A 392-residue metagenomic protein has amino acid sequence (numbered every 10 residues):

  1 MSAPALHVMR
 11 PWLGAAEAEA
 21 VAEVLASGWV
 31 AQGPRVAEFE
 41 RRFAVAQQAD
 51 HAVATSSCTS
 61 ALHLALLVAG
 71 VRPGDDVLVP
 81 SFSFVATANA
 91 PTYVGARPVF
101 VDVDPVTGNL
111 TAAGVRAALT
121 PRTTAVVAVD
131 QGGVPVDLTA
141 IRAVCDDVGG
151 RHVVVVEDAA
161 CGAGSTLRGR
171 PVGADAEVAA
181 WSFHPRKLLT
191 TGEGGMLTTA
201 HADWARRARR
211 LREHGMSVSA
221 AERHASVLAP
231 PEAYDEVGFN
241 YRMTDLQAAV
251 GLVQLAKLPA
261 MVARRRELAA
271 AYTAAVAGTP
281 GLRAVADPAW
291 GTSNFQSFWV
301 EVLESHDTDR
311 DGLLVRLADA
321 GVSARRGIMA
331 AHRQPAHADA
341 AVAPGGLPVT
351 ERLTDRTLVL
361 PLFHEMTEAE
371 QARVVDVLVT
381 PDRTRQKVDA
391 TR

Functional and structural regions predicted by a protein language model:
M1-V30, P34, A233-D235, P361: N-terminal "arm"/small-domain region of PLP-dependent enzymes with the aminotransferase-like
W29-D76, A90-V94, F100-D102, R170: Phosphate-binding glycine-rich loop
A37-R41, A49-A52, A113, A125-V129 (+4 more regions): PLP-dependent aminotransferase class I/II
F43, A61, A65, A69 (+12 more regions): Hydrophobic packing within well-folded, soluble alpha/beta domains
P73, V79, F100, V155-E157 (+2 more regions): Hydrophobic residues in well-ordered beta-strands that form the structural core
S83-A88: Conserved coil-to-alpha-helix start sites within the AMP-binding
R97-T107, R325: Short beta-strand->loop structural element characteristic of the AMP-binding/adenylate-forming
V106-T191, M196-D203, V359: Active-site phosphate-binding strand-loop segment of PLP-dependent enzymes
